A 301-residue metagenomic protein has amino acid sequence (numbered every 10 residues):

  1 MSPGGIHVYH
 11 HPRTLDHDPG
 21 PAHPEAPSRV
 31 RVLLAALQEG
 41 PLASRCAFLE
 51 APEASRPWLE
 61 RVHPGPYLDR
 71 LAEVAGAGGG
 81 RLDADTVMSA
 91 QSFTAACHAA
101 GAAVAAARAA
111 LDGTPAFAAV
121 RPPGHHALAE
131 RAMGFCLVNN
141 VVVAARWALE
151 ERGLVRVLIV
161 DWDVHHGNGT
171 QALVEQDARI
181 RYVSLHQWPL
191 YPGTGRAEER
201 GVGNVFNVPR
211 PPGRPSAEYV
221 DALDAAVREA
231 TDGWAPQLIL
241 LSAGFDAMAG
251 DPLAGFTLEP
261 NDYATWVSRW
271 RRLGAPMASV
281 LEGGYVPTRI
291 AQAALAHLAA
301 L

Functional and structural regions predicted by a protein language model:
M1-L301: HDAC/HDAC-like amidohydrolase catalytic core signature
